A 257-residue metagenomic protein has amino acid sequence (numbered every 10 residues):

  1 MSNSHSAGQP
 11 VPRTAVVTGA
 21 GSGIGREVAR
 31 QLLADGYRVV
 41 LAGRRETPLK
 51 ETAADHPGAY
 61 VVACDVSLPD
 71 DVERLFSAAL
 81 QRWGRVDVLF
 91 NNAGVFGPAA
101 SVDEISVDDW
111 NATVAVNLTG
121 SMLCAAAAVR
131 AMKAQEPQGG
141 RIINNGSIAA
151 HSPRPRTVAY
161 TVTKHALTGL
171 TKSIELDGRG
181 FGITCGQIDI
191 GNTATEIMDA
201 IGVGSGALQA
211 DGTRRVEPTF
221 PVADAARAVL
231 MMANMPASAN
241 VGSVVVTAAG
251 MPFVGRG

Functional and structural regions predicted by a protein language model:
G21-S22: Conserved glycine-rich cofactor-binding loop
A63-L75, V107: The beta1-alpha1 cofactor-binding region of Rossmann-like NAD(H)/NADP(H)-dependent oxidoreductases
A100-V102, D109-N111: Substrate-binding pocket helix/loop in short-chain dehydrogenase/reductase
A125, T163: Active-site helix of classical SDR
E136, S152, S173-I183: Active-site-adjacent segment of SDR/Rossmann-fold oxidoreductases
S147: Residue(s) in the substrate-gating loop at a strand-loop-helix junction that position the organic substrate next
Q187-I188, A207-V254: C-terminal helical subdomain
